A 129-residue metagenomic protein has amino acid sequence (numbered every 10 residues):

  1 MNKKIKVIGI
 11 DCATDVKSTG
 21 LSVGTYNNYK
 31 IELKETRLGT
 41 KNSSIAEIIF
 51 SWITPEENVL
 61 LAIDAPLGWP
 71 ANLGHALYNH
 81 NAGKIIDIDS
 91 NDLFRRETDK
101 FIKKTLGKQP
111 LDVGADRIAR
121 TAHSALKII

Functional and structural regions predicted by a protein language model:
M1-I129: Phosphate- and other anionic-substrate recognition elements at nucleic-acid/protein interfaces
